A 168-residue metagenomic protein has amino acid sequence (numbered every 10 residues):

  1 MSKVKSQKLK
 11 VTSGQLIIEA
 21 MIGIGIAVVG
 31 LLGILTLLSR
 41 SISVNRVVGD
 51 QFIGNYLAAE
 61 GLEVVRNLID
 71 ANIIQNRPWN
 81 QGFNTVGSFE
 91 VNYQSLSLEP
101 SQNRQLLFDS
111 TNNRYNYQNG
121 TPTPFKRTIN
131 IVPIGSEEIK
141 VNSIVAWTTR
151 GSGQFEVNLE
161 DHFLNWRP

Functional and structural regions predicted by a protein language model:
M1-L16: N-terminal leader/signal peptides at the extreme start of proteins
M1-V4, I34, N45, E60 (+1 more regions): A general, composition-driven signal for non-globular sequence regions
V11, I18, I22, I26-V29 (+3 more regions): Hydrophobic aliphatic residue packing
Q15-A59: Aliphatic-rich helix starts adjacent to a transmembrane/signal segment
G49-F52, Y56-P168: Low-complexity, Gly/Pro-rich coil/beta segments used as flexible assembly/activation regions
